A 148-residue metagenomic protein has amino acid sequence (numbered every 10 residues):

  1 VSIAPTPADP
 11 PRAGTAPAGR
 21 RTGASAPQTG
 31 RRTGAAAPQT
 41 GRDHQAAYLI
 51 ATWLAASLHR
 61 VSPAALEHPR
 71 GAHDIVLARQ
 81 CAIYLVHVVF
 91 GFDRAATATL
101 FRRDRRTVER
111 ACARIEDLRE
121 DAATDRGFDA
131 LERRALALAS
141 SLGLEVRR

Functional and structural regions predicted by a protein language model:
V1-T52, V146-R148: General nucleic-acid-binding
T52, D93-R94: Helix-turn-helix DNA-binding elements, focusing on the entry/boundary residues of the two helices that contact DNA
A56-R79: Short, Lys/Arg-enriched anionic-surface-contact patches
V76-G91: Short, amphipathic alpha-helical "recognition" segments used to contact nucleic acids or chromatin
H87, C112, R119: DNA major-groove recognition helix of helix-turn-helix
A95-F101: Short alpha-helical "recognition helix" segments of helix-turn-helix
T107-E109: Helix-turn-helix DNA-binding helix
R114, E120-R148: Intrinsically disordered, low-complexity basic tails/linkers immediately adjacent to helix-turn-helix/homeobox/MYB/SANT
